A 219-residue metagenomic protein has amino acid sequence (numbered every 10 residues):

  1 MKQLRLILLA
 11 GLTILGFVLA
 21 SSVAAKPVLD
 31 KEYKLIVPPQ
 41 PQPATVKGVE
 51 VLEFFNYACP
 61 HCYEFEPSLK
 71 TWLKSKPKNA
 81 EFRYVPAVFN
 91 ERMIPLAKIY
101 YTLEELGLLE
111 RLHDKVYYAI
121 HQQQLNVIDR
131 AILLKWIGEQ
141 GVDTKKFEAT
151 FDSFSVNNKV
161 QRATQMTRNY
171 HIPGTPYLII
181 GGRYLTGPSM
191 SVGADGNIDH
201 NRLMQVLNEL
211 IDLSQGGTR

Functional and structural regions predicted by a protein language model:
K2-I94, N208-R219: Extracytoplasmic thiol/disulfide redox context detector
K26-I36, L125, R130, I198-L207: Periplasmic c-type cytochrome electron-transfer domains
F55, Y84-V85, Y117-I120, E148-A149 (+1 more regions): A short, structure-level motif marking secondary-structure boundaries and short turns
Y57-H61, V88-R92, Y118-Q123, S155-V156 (+1 more regions): Solvent-exposed loop/turn segments at secondary-structure junctions within structured extracellular/periplasmic domains
E66-K70, L96-Y100, H113, R130 (+4 more regions): Extracytoplasmic/secreted envelope proteins and their assembly/folding machinery, especially bacterial periplasmic
S75-E105, E110-G138: Structural microenvironment flanking redox-active thiols in thiol-disulfide oxidoreductases
E139-R219: C-terminal cap of thioredoxin/glutaredoxin-like
